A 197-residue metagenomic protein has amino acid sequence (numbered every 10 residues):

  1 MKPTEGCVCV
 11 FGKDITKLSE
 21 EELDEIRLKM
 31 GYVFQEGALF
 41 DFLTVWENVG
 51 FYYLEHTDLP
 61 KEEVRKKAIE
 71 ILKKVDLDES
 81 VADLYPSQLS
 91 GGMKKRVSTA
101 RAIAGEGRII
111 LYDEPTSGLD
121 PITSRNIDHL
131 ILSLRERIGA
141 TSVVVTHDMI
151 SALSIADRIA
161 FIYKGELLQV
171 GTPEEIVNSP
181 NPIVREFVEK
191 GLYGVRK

Functional and structural regions predicted by a protein language model:
G6-D14: Conserved ABC transporter NBD signature motif
K13-D14, K61-S80, L132: Conserved ABC ATPase "signature" region
Y85-L89, M93: Conserved ABC ATPase signature
A102-I103: ABC ATPase C-loop
E106: Conserved catalytic motifs of ABC-family nucleotide-binding domains
I110-D113: Catalytic Walker B motif of ABC-type/P-loop ATPase nucleotide-binding domains
V170-G171: ABC ATPase "signature
